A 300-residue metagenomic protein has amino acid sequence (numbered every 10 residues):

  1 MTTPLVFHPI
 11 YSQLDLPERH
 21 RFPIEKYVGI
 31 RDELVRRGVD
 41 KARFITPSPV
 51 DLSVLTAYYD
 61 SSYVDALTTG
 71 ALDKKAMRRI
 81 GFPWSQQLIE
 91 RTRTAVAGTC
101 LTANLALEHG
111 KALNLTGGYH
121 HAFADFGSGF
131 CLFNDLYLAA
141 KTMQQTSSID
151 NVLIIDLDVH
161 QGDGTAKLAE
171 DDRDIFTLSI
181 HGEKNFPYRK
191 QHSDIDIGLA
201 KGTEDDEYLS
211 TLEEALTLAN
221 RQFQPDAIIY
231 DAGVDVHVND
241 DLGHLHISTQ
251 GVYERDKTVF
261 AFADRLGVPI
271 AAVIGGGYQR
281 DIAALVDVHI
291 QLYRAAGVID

Functional and structural regions predicted by a protein language model:
M1-T2, D300: Basic/polar N-terminal segments that are highly enriched at the extreme N-terminus, encompassing both cleavable
T2-Y137: Metal-dependent C-N hydrolase catalytic cores
K74-D300: A general "terminal functional-core" signal
